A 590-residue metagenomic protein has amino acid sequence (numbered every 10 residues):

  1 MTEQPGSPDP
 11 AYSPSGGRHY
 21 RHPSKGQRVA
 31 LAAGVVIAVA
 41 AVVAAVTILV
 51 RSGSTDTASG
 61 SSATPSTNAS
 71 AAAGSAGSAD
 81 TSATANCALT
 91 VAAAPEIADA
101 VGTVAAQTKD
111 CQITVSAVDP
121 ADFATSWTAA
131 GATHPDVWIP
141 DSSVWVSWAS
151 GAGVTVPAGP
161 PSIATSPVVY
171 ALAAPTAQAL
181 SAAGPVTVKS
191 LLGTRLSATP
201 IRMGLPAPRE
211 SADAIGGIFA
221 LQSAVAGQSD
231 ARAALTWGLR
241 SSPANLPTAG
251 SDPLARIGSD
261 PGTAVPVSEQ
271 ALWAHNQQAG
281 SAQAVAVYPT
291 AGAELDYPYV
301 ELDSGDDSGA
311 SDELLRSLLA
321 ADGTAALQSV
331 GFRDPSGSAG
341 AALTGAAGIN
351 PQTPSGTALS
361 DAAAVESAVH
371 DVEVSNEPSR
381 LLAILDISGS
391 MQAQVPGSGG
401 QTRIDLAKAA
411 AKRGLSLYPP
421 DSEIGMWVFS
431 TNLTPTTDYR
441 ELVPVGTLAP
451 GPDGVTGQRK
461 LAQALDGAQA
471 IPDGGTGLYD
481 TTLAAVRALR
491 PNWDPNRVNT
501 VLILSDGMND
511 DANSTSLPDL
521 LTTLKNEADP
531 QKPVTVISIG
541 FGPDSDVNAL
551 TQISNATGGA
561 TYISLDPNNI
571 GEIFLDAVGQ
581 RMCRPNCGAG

Functional and structural regions predicted by a protein language model:
R18-T57, A85, L319: Hydrophobic single-pass membrane-targeting/anchoring helices
G60, P65, G74-R202, A207: N-terminal segment of the mature folded domain
A124, T128, S150-A264, W273 (+2 more regions): Extracytoplasmic ligand-binding site segments that recognize negatively charged/polar headgroups
G159-Y170, A279-D312: Periplasmic-binding protein-like
L192-G193, E377-D453, T481-T482, T500-L504 (+1 more regions): Von Willebrand factor
V287, G507-T557, Y562-A577: VWA/integrin I-like adhesion module and closely mimicked acidic/polar interface patches used
V330-A383, I387-P396: Acidic, polar low-complexity linker/tail segments
E423-A468, A488-N492, N513-P518, D546-N555: Short beta-strand-loop
